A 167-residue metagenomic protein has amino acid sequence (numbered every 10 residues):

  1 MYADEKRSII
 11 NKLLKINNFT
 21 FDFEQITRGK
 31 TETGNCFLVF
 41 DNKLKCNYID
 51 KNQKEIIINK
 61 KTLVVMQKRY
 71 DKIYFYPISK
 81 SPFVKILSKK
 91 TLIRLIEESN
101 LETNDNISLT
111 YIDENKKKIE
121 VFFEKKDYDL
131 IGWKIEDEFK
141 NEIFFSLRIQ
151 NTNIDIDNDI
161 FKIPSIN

Functional and structural regions predicted by a protein language model:
N11-T31: A short, Trp-centered hydrophobic/proline-enriched beta-strand micro-motif
F21-F23, L44-Y48, L63-Q67, L109 (+1 more regions): Short hydrophobic/aromatic-rich beta-strand segments that constitute the beta-sheet cores of beta-sandwich/beta-barrel
G29, R69-D71, F139: Solvent-exposed strand-loop boundary residues in beta-sheet-rich modules
N35-V39, I56, R94-E102: Short, exposed beta-strand/loop patches in secreted or surface proteins that constitute
C36-K85, I143: An acidic-aromatic
T62, T91-N167: Gly/Pro-enriched, hydrophobic low-complexity segments that function as extracytoplasmic propeptides/linkers
R69-I107: Flexible, surface-exposed loop/linker segments and immediately adjacent secondary-structure boundaries
